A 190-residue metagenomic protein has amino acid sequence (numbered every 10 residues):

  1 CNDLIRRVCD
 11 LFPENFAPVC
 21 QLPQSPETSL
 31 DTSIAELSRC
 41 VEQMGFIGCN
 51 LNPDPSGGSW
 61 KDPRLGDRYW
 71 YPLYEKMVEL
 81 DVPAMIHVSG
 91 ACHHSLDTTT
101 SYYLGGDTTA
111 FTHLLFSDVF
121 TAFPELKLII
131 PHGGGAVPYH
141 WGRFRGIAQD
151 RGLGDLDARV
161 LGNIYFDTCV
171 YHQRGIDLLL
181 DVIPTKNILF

Functional and structural regions predicted by a protein language model:
C1-H113: Active-site gating/metal-coordination segments in enzymes
E36, P72-L73, V119, D177-L179: A short acidic, amphipathic alpha-helical/loop segment
S95-F116, A122-F123, K127-F190: H/E-rich (His + Asp/Glu) clusters that bind or coordinate divalent metals
